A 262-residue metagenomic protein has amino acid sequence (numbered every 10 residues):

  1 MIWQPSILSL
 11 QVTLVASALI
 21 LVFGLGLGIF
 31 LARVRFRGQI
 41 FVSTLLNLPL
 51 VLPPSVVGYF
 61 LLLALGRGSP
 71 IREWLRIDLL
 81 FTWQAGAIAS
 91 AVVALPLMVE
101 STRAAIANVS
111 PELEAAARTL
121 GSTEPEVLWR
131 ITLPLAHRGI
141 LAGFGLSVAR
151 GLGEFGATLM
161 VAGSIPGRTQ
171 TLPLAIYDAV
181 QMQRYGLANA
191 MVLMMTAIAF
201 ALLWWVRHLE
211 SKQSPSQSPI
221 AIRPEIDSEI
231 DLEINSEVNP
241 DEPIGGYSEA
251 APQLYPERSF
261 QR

Functional and structural regions predicted by a protein language model:
M1-A18, F30-V34, G38-Q39, A179-R184: Periplasmic/extracellular loop-to-transmembrane helix junction in inner-membrane transport proteins
V15-L46, Y59, T132, W205-H208: Transmembrane-helix boundary motif in ABC transporter permease subunits
S17-I29, S55, Y59, L95 (+4 more regions): Hydrophobic positions within alpha-helical transmembrane segments of bacterial inner-membrane proteins
A18, V99-T102, I106, S110 (+1 more regions): Transmembrane alpha-helices
V34-V42, P70, E124-P125, R138-G139: Membrane-helix interface segments
G38, E100-T119, I131, Y185 (+2 more regions): C-terminal transmembrane helix and the adjacent membrane-cytosol boundary/short C-terminal tail of inner/organellar
V57-A91, A162-I165: Membrane-interfacial helix termini and adjacent extracytoplasmic/periplasmic loops of multi-pass transporters
L63, A157-Q183: Glycine-rich helix-loop "coupling/hinge" segments at transmembrane-helix boundaries in multipass transporters
